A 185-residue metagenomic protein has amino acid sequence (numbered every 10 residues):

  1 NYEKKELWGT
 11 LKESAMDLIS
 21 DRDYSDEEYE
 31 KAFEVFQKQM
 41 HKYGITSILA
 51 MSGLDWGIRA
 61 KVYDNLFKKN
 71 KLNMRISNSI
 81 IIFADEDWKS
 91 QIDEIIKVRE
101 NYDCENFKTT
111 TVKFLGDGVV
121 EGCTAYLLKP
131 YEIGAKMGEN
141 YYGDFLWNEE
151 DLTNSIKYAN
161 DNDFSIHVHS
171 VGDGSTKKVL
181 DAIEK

Functional and structural regions predicted by a protein language model:
N1-N78, D103-N160: Catalytic pocket of metal/acid-base enzymes, prominently hydrolases
G53-W56, I80-A84, G172-G174: Active-site-proximal loop/turn and secondary-structure-junction residues that shape catalytic pockets, frequently
R59-K61, T176-E184: Histidine/acidic-residue-rich catalytic or RNA/ligand-binding cores of hydrolases and nuclease-related proteins
L66-F67, E94-I95, E184-K185: Short, hinge-like loop/turn segments at secondary-structure boundaries
E86-D93, C104, K108-T109: Carboxylate/His-rich catalytic cores and anion/metal-binding grooves
S90-V98, Y126-K129: Short, surface-exposed amphipathic charged segments that create phosphate/polyanion-binding patches used for binding
K97-K108, K185: Structural recognition of alpha->loop->beta junctions
V120-C123, F164-G174: Short acidic/histidine-rich active-site segments
